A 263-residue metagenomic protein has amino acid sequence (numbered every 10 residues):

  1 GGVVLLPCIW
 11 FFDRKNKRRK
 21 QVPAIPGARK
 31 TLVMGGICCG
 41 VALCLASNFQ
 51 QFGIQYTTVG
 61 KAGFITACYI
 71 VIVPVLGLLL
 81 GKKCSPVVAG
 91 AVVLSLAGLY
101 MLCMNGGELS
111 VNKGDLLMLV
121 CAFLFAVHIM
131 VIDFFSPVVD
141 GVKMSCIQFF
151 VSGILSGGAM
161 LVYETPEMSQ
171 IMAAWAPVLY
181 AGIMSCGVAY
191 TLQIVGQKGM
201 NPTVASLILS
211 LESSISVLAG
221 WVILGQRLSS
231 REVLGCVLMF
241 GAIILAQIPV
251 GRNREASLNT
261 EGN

Functional and structural regions predicted by a protein language model:
G1-L45, I72-L76, L94, L124-V131 (+2 more regions): Transmembrane alpha-helices of multi-pass small-molecule transport proteins
L5, C84-M104, F125, S156 (+2 more regions): Hydrophobic transmembrane alpha-helices of multi-pass small-molecule transport proteins
W10-D13, A174-A176, S210-N263: C-terminal-most transmembrane helix of multi-pass membrane proteins
L32-C38, C84-L96, D115-M118, V139-F149: Cytoplasmic-side transmembrane-helix entry/capping segments in multi-pass membrane proteins
M34-Y56, L76, Y100-M101, L117-V131 (+3 more regions): Hydrophobic alpha-helical transmembrane segments of multi-pass membrane transport proteins, especially secondary
G53, T58, L79-C84, F135 (+5 more regions): Hydrophobic/aromatic residues within transmembrane alpha-helices of multi-pass small-molecule transporters
I65, V87-G90, K113, V120 (+3 more regions): Hydrophobic core positions of alpha-helical segments in small-molecule transporters and transporter systems
Y69-G90, S214-L234: C-terminal transmembrane-helix exit sites in multi-pass transporters
